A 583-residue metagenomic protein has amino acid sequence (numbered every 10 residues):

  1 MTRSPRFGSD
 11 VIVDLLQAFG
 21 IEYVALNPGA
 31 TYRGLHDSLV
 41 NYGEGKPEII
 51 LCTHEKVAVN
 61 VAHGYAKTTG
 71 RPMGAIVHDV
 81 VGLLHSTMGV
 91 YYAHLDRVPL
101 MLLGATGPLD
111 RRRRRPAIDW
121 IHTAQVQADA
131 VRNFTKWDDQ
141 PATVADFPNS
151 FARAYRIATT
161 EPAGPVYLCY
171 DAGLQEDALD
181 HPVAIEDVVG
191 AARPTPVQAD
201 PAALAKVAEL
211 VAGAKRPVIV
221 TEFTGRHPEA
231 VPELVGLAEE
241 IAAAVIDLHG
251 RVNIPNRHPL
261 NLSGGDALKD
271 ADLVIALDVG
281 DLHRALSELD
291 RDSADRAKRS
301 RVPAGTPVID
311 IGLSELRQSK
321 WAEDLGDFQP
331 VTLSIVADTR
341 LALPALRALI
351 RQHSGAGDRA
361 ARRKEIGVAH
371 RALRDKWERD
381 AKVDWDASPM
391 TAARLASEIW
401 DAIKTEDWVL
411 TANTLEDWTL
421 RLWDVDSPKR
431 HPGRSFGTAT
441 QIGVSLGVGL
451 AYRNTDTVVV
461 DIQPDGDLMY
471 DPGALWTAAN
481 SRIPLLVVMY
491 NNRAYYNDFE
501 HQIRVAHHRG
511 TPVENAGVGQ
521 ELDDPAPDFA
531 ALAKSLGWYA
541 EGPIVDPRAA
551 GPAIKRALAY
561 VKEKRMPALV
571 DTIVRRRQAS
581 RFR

Functional and structural regions predicted by a protein language model:
M1-H353, T405, D456-V458, P484-V487: N-terminal alpha/beta PP-like core and its mobile active-site loop of ThDP/TPP-dependent enzymes
M1-R3, A145, C169, E209 (+5 more regions): Phosphate/pyrophosphate-binding active-site segments
S9-V13, Q17-E22, N27-T31, L35-V40 (+2 more regions): Active-site diphosphate/adenylate-binding microenvironment
G29, P201, V211, P228 (+10 more regions): Conserved structured core elements
G64-Y65, R153-I157, K206, L210 (+4 more regions): A generic secondary-structure signal
G89-H94, Y155-R156, D401-A402, L475-R482 (+1 more regions): Short amphipathic alpha-helices and their capping/turn segments at secondary-structure boundaries
R112-T123, L268-D270, L343, W418-R583: Thiamine diphosphate
E222-H227, D384, P464-G466: Conserved short loop/turn motifs at secondary-structure junctions
